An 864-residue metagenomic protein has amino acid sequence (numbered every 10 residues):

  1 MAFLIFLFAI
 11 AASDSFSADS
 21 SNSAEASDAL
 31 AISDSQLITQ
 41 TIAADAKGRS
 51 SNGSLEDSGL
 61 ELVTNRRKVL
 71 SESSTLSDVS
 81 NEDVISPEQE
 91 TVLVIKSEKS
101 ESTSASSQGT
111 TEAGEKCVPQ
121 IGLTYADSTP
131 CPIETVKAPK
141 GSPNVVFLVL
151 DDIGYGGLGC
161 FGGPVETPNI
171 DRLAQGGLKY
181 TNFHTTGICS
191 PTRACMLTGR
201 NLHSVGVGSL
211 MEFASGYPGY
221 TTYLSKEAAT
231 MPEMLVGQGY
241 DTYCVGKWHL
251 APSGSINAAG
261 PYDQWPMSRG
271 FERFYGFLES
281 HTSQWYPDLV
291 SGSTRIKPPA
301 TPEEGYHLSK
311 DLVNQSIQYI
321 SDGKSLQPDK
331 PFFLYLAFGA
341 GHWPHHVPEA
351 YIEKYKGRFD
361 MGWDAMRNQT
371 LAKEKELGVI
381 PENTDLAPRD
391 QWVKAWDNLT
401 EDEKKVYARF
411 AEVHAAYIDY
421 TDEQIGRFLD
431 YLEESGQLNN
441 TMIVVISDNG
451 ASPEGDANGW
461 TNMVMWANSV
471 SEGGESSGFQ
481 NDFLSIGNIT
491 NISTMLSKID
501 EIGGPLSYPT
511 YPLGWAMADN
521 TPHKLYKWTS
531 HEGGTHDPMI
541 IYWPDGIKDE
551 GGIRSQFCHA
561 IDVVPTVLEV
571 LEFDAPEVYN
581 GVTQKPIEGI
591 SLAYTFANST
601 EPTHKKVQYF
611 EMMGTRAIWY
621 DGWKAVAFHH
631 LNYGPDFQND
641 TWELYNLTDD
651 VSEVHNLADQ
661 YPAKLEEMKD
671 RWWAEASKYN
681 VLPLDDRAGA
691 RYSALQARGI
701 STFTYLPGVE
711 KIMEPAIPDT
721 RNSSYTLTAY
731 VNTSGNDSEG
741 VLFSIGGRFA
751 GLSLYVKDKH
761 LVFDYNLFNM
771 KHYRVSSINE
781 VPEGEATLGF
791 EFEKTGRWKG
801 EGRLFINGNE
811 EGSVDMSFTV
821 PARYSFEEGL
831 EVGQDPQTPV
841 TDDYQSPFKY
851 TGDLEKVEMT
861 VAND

Functional and structural regions predicted by a protein language model:
A2-A11: Bacterial N-terminal signal peptides
S15, D19-S21, S27, V69-L70: Low-complexity, Pro/Ser/Thr-rich intrinsically disordered segments of extracellular/cell-surface proteins
A18-N22, G114-C117: Cleaved targeting-peptide boundary
D34, I38-A43, R49, D57-E72 (+3 more regions): Proteolytic processing junctions in secreted/extracellular precursors, especially proprotein convertase/trypsin-like
K96-F637, W642, V651-D670, T702-L706 (+4 more regions): Formylglycine-dependent sulfatase
L334, M539-I541, I618, E643-Y645 (+3 more regions): Short beta-strand motif preference
L665-K678, D853-D864: Extended recognition patches within non-cytosolic domains
P683-D864: Extracellular glycan-associated modules
